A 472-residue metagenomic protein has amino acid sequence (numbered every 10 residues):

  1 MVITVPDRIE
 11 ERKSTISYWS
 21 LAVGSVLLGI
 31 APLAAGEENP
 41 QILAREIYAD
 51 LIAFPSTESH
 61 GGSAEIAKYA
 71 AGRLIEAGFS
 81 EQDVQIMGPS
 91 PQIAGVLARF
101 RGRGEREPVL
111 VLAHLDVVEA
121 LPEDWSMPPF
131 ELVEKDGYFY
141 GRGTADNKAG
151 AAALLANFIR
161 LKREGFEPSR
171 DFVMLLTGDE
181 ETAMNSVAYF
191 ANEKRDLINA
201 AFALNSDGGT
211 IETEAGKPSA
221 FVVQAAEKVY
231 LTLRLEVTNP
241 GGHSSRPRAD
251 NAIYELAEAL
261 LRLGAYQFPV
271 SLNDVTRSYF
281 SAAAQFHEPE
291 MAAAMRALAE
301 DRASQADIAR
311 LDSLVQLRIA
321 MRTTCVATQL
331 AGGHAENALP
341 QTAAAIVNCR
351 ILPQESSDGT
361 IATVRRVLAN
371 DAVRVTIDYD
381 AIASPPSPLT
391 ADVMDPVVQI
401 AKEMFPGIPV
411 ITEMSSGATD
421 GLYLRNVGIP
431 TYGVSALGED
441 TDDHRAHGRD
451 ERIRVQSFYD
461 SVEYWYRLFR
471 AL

Functional and structural regions predicted by a protein language model:
M1-I16: N-terminal secretory signal peptides that target proteins for export/translocation
I30-P32: N-terminal signal peptide c-region/cleavage motif recognized by signal peptidases
E37-P122, T342-I346, S357-D358: N-terminal helical capping/dimerization or prosegment-like subdomains of hydrolases acting on amide or phosphate bonds
G104-R106, I211-E212, L272-H334, Q341-T342 (+3 more regions): An extended, acidic, His-containing surface patch that forms the Zn2+-binding/catalytic region of metallohydrolases
R106-L176, Q456: Active-site metal-coordination/substrate-binding segment of hydrolases, especially metallo-dependent peptidases
S169-A252: Histidine/acidic-residue-rich, glycine-tolerant segments that coordinate divalent metal ions
P240-G242, R246-A249, I253-R296: Polar, glycine-rich mid-to-C-terminal structural blocks that act as macromolecule-binding/assembly scaffolds
